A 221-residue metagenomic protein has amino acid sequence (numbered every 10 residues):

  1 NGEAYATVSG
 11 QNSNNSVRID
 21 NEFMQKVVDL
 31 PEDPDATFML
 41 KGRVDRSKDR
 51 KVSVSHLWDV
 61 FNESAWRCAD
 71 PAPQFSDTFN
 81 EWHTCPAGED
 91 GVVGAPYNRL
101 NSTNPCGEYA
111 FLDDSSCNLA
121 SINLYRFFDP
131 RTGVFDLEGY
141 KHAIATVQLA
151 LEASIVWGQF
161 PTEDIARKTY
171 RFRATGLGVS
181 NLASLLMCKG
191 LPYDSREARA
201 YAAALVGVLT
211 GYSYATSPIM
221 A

Functional and structural regions predicted by a protein language model:
N1-P96, L191, S195-A198, A202-A221: Conserved, charged catalytic cores of large soluble enzymes
R67-K189: Function-dense linear segments that define catalytic or interfacial modules in macromolecule-processing proteins
